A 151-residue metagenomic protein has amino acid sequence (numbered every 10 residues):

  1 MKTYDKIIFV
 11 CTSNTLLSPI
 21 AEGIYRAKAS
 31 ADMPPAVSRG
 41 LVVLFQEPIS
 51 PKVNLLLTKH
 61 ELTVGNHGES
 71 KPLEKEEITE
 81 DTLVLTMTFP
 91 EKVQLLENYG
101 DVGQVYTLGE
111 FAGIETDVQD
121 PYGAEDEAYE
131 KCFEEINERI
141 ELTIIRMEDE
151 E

Functional and structural regions predicted by a protein language model:
M1-E80, I145-E151: Conserved active-site segments centered on acidic
S18, M87-T88: Replace "coordinates the UDP/GDP/TDP-sugar" with "coordinates nucleotide-activated sugar donors
L83, F89-E151: Phosphate-binding/catalytic loops
